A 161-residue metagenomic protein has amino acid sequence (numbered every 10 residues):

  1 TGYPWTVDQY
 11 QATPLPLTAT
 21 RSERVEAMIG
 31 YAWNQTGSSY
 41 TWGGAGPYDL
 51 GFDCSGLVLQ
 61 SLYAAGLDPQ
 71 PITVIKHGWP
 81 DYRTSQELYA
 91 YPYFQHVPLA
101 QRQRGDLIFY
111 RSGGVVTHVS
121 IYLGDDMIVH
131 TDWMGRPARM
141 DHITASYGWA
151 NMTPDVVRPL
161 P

Functional and structural regions predicted by a protein language model:
T1-S39, A100, W149-P161: Intrinsically disordered, low-complexity, Pro/Ser/Thr/Asn/Gly/Ala-rich spacer/linker segments adjacent to signal
P14-T18, G43-G44, Y91, D106: Residues at structural and domain junctions
T20-R24, G46-C54, V97-A100, R111-S112 (+1 more regions): Extracytoplasmic/periplasmic, Sec-exported soluble proteins
R24-Y91: Secreted/periplasmic proteins that engage bacterial cell-wall peptidoglycan
G43, F109-R111, V157: Residue-level detector of conserved, well-ordered beta-strand and adjacent loop positions that form binding/recognition
A45, W133, P161: Residues that form or immediately flank small-molecule/cofactor binding pockets and catalytic motifs
L67-T144: ...with weaker cross-activation on analogous glycine-rich loops/strands in unrelated enzymes
